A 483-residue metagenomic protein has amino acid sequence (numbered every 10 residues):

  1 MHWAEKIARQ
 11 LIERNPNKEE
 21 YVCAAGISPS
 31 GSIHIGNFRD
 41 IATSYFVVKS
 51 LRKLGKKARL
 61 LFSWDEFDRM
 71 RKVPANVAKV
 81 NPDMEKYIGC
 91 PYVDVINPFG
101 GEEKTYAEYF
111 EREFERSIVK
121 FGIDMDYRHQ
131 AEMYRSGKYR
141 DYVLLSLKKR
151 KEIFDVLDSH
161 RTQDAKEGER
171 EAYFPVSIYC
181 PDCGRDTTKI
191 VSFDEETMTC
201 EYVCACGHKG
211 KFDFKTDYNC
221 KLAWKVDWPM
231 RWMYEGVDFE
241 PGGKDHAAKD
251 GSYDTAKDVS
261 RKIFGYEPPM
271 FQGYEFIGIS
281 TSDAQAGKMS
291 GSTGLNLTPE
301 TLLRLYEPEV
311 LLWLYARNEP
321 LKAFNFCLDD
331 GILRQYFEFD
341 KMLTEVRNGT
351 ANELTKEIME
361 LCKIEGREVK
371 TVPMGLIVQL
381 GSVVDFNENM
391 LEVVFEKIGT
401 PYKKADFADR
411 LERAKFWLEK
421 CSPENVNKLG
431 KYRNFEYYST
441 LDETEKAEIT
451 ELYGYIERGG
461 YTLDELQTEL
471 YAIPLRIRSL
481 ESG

Functional and structural regions predicted by a protein language model:
M1-K18, I33, R59-L60, F154 (+4 more regions): Basic, alpha-helical terminal appendages of large translation-related enzymes
M1-V80, P229-A248: N-terminal catalytic cores of NTP/NDP-binding nucleotidyl/phosphoryl-transfer enzymes
A24-I33, R128, Y234-D245, L295-N296 (+3 more regions): Glycine- and acidic
H34, S146, E307: Residue-level signal for inorganic ion chemistry
L54-K57, E113-D126: A structural motif corresponding to the C-terminal end of an alpha-helix and its immediate exit/capping segment
N81-E108, F114-F121: A glycine-rich helix N-cap at a beta->alpha junction
I123-P299, G454-E457: Active-site cores that bind ATP or allylic diphosphates and position pyrophosphate for catalysis
A248, Y253, Y274-K420: Catalytic adenosine-cofactor/nucleotide-binding cores of aminoacyl-tRNA synthetases and other
